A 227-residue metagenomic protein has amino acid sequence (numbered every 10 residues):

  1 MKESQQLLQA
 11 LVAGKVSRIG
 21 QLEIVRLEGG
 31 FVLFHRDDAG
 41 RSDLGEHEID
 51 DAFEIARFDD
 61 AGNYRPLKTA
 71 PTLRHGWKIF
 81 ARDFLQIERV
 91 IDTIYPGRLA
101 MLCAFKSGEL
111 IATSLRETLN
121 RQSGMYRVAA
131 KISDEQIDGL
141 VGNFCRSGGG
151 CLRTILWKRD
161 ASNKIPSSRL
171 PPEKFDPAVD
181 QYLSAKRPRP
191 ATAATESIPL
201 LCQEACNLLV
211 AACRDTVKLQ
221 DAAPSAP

Functional and structural regions predicted by a protein language model:
M1-P227: Acidic, polar-rich N-terminal leader regions of halophilic archaeal proteins
